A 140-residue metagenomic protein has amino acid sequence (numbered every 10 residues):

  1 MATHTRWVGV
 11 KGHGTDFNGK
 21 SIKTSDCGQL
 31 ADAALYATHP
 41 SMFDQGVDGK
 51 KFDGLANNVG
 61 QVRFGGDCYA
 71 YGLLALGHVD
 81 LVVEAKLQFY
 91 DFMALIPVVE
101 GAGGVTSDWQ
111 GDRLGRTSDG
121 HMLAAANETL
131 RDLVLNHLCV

Functional and structural regions predicted by a protein language model:
M1-Y71, D119-V140: Acidic beta-strand-loop-alpha-helix segment within the catalytic core of divalent metal-dependent phosphate-processing
H39, A85-L87, Q110-D112: Short secondary-structure boundary segments
F64-G65, V83, D108: A generic structural-conservation signal
G72-A75, M93-G101: Hydrophobic residues within well-ordered alpha-helices
L76-L81, G104-V105: Alpha-to-beta junction loops
L81, E100-G101, A125-A126: Short, hinge-like loop/turn segments at secondary-structure boundaries
Y90: Acidic donor-binding loop at a coil-to-helix junction in glycosyltransferase catalytic cores that engages
G103-D119: Acidic, metal-binding active-site segment of PIN/NYN-like and related structure-specific nucleases
